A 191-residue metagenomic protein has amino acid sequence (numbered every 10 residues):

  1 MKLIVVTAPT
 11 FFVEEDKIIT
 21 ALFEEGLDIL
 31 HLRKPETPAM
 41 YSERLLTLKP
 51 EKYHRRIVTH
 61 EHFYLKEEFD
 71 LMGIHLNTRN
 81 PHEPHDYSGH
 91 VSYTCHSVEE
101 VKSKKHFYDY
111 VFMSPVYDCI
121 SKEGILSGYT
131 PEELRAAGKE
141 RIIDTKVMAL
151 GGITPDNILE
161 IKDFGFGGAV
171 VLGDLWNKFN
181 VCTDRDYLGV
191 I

Functional and structural regions predicted by a protein language model:
M1-K17: N-terminal amphipathic alpha-helix/helix-capping segment at the start of soluble metabolic enzymes
K2-I4, D28-H31, H54-V58, M72-H75 (+4 more regions): Structural preference for beta-strand elements that scaffold enzyme active sites
V5, L30, K66, K104 (+4 more regions): Conserved, mostly hydrophobic/aromatic
P9-T10, I57-Y64, Y93-K102, V116 (+2 more regions): Glycine-rich beta-to-alpha transition loops that act as phosphate-gripper elements at the mouths of alpha/beta enzyme
A21-Y87: N-terminal active-site wall of soluble small-molecule enzyme domains
E25, F69, H106-F107, F164-G165: Structural motif
E43-T59, Y87-V98, L126-A149, L188-I191: Alpha-helix-loop-beta-strand connector modules within alpha/beta enzyme cores
I74-H85, Y110-I125, P155-I191: Glycine-rich phosphate-binding active-site loops on the catalytic face of alpha/beta enzymes
